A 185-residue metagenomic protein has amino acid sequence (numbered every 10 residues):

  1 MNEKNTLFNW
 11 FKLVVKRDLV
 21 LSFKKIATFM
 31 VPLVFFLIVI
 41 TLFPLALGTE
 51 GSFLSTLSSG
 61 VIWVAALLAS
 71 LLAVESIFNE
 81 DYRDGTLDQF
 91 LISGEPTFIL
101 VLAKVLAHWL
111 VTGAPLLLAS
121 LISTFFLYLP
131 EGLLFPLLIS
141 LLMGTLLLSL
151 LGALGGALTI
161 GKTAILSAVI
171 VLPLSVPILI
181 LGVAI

Functional and structural regions predicted by a protein language model:
M1-V31: Aromatic- and glycine-rich beta-strand/loop motifs that create alpha-glucan
I26-G48, W63-L67, I170-L181: Hydrophobic alpha-helical transmembrane segments of multi-pass membrane transport/permease proteins
A46-L57, L121-L142, I185: Membrane-interfacial helix-loop-helix connectors in multipass membrane proteins
S58-V74: Long, hydrophobic alpha-helical segments
L71-L91: Transmembrane helix boundary and interhelical loop/hinge segments in multi-pass membrane proteins
E95-W109, P136, S167-V169: Membrane-interface alpha-helices at helix entry/exit sites of multi-pass transporters
L102-L127, L147, L179: Hydrophobic alpha-helical transmembrane segments that constitute the membrane-spanning cores of multi-pass membrane
M143-L172: A structural motif at transmembrane helix-loop-helix junctions in multipass membrane proteins
